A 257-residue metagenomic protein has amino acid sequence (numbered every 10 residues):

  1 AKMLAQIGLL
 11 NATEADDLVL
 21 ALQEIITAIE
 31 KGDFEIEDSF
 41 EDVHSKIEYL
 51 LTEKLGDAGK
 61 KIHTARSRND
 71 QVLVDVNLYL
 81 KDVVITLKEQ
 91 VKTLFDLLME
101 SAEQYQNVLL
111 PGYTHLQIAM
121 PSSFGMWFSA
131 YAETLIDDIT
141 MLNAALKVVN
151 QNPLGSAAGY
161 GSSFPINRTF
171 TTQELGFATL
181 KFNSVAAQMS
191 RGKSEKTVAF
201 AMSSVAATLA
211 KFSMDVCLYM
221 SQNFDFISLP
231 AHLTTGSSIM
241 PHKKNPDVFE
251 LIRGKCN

Functional and structural regions predicted by a protein language model:
A1-G161, I166-T172, T179, T235-S237 (+1 more regions): A helix-coil-helix interface module used to build multimeric assemblies and to scaffold catalytic/cofactor sites
N77-K81, R191-A199: Glycine- and acidic
R168-G192: Active-site-adjacent "gating/activation" loops or surface patches in catalytic cores
S194-S228, L233-N257: A conserved active-site cap/scaffold subdomain adjacent to cofactor or substrate pockets
